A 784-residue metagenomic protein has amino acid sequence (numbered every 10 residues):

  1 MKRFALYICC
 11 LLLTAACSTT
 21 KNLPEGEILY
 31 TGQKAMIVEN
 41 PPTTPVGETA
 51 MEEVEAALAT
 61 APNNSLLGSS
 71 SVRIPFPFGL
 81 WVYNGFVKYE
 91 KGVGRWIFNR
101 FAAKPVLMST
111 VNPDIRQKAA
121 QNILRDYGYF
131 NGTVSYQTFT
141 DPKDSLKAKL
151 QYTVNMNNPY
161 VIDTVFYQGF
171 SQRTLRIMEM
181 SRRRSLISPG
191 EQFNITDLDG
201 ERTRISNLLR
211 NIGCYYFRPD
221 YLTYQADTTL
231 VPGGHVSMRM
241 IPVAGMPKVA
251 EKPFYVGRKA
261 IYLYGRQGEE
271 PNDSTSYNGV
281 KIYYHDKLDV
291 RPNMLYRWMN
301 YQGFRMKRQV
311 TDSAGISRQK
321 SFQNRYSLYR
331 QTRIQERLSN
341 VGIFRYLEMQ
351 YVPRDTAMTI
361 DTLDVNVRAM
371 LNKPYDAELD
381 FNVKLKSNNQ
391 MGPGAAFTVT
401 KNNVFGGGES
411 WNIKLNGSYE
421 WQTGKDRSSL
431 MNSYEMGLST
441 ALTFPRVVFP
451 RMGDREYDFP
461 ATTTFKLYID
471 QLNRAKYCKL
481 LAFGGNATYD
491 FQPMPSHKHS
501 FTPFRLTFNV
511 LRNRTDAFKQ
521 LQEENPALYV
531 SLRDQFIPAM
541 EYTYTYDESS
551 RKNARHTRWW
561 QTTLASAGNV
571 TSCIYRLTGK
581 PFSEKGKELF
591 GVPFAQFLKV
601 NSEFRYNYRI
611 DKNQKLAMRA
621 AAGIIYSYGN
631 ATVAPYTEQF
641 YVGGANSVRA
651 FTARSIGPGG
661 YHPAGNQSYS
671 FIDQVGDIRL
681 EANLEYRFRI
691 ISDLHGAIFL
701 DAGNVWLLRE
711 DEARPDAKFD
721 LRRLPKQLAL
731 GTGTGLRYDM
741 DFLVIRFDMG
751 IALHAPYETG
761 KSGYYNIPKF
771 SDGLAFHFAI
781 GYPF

Functional and structural regions predicted by a protein language model:
K2-A5, G485, H556-W559, S583-E584 (+7 more regions): In a subset of proteins, long, contiguous C-terminal domains/tails are tracked
F4-L13: Sec-dependent N-terminal signal peptides
L6, I343-F344, R709: Extracytoplasmic/periplasmic membrane-proximal domains and adjacent transmembrane bundles of envelope biogenesis
A16-K384, N416, W421, V600-S602 (+1 more regions): Periplasmic polypeptide-binding modules associated with outer-membrane biogenesis and secretion
Y129-V134, Y215-D220, M391-A395, M436-L438 (+2 more regions): Amphipathic hydrophobic-ligand
T174-I177, L288-R291, V310, Q319 (+7 more regions): Gram-negative/organellar outer-membrane beta-barrel architecture
T275-H285, K384-N388, S500-F688, I698-R723 (+1 more regions): C-terminal outer-membrane beta-barrel translocator/porin domains of Gram-negative envelope proteins and their
D677, D693-L694, Q727: Hydrophobic alpha-helical transmembrane segments and adjacent short intramembrane/lumenal linkers of inner/organellar
